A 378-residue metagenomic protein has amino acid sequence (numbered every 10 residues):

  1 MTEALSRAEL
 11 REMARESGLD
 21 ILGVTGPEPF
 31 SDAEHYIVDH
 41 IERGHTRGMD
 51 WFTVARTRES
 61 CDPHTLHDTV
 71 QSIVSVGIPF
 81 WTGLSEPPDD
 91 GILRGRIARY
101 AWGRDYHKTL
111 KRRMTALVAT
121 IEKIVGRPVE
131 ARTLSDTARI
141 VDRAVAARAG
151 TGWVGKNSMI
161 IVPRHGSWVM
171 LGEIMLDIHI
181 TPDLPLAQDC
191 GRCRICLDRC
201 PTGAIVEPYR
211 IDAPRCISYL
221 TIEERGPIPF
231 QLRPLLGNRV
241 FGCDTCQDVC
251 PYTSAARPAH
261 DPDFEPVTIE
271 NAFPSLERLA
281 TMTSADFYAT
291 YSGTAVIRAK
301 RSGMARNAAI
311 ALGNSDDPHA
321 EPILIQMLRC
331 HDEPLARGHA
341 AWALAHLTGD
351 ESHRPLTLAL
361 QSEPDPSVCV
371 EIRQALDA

Functional and structural regions predicted by a protein language model:
M1-D189, G237, P364-P366: Auxiliary alpha/beta "docking" domains used to position bulky ligands
E16-L19, P29, I195-Y219, R225 (+2 more regions): Iron-sulfur cluster-binding cysteine motifs and their immediate structural context in ferredoxin-like electron-transfer
I161-P185, A213-L232, S284-Y288: Short, charged low-complexity linear segments at domain edges
P185-I195, I205-P208, I297: Flavin-dependent oxidoreductase catalytic cores
T268-R306: Glycine-rich phosphate/pyrophosphate-binding loop and adjacent beta-alpha nucleotide/cofactor-binding cores
D286-T290, D316-R329, G349-Q361: Amphipathic alpha-helical scaffolding segments comprising HEAT/armadillo-like alpha-solenoid repeats
R298, S302-G303, P318, D332-L335 (+1 more regions): Alpha-helix N-cap/helix-start positions at coil->helix boundaries
A305-D316, R337-G349, C369-A378: Structural detector for internal amphipathic alpha-helices that build alpha-solenoid repeat scaffolds
